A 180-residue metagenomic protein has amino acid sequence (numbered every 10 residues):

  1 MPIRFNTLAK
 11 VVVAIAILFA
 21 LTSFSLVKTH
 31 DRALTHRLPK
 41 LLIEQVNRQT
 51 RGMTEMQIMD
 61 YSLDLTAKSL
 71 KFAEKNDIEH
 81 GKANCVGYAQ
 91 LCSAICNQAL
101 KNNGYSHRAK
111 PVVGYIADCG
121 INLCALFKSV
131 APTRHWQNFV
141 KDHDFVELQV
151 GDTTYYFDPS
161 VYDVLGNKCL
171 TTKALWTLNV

Functional and structural regions predicted by a protein language model:
M1-R4: N-terminal Lys/Arg-rich, disordered targeting/topogenic segments
N6-L26: Hydrophobic membrane-insertion alpha-helices, especially the h-region of bacterial N-terminal signal peptides
N6-T7, F19, R37-E44, N179: Nucleic-acid endonuclease domains
L8-V13, R32-L34, R108-A117: Intrinsically disordered, low-complexity acidic regions enriched in Pro/Ser/Thr
K10, E79, D144: Functionally constrained cores in energy, signaling, and assembly domains
S25-N84, N97, G151-D152, Y156 (+1 more regions): Secondary-structure boundary elements
Q90-N179: Hydrophobic/aromatic-rich core segments of domains that either
